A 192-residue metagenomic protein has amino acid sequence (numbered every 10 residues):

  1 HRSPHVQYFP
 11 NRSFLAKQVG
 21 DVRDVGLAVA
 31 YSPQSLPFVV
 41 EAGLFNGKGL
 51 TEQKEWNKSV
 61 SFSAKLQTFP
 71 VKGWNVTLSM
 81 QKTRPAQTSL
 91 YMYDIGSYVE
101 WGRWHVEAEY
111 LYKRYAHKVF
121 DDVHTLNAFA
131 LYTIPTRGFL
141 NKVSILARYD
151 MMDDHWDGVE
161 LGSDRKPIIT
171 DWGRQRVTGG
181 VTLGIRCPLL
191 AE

Functional and structural regions predicted by a protein language model:
H1-Q67, K166: Surface-exposed coil loops of outer-membrane beta-barrel proteins
P70, W74-E192: Outer-membrane beta-barrel pore domains
